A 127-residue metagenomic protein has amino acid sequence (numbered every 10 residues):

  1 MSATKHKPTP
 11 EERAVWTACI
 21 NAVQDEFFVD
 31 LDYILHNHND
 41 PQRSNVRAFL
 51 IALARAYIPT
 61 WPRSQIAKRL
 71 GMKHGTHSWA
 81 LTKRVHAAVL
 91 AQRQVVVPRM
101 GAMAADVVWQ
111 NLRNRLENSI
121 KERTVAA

Functional and structural regions predicted by a protein language model:
I20, P62-S64: Helix-turn-helix DNA-binding elements, focusing on the entry/boundary residues of the two helices that contact DNA
D25-F49: Short, Lys/Arg-enriched anionic-surface-contact patches
F27, L70-G71: Core residues of bacterial helix-turn-helix
D30, P62, K73-H74: Short coil turns linking two alpha-helices in DNA-binding domains
R43-W61: Short, amphipathic alpha-helical "recognition" segments used to contact nucleic acids or chromatin
S64-L70: Short alpha-helical "recognition helix" segments of helix-turn-helix
M72-V89: Major-groove recognition helix of helix-turn-helix-like DNA-binding domains
R84-A127: Intrinsically disordered, low-complexity basic tails/linkers immediately adjacent to helix-turn-helix/homeobox/MYB/SANT
